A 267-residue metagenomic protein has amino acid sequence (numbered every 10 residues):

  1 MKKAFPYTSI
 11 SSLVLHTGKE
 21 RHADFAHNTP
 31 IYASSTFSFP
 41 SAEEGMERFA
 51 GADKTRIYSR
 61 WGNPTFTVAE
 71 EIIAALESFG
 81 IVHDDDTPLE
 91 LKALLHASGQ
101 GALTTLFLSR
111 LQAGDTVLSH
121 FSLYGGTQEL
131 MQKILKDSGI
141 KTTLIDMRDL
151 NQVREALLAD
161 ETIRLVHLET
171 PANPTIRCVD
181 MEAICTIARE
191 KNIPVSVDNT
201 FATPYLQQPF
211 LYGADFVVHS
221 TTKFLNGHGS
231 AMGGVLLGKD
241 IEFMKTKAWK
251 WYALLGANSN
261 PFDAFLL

Functional and structural regions predicted by a protein language model:
M1-D53: N-terminal glycine-rich, Lys/His-bearing helix-loop that initiates the first secondary-structure elements of many
K2-P6, S11-E20, G80-L267: Conserved PLP-enzyme active-site core in the AAT-like
N28-P30, T55, E70, G114: A common structural microfeature
T36-T105, G126-K133: Conserved N-terminal alpha-helix of the aminotransferase class I/II PLP-enzyme fold
